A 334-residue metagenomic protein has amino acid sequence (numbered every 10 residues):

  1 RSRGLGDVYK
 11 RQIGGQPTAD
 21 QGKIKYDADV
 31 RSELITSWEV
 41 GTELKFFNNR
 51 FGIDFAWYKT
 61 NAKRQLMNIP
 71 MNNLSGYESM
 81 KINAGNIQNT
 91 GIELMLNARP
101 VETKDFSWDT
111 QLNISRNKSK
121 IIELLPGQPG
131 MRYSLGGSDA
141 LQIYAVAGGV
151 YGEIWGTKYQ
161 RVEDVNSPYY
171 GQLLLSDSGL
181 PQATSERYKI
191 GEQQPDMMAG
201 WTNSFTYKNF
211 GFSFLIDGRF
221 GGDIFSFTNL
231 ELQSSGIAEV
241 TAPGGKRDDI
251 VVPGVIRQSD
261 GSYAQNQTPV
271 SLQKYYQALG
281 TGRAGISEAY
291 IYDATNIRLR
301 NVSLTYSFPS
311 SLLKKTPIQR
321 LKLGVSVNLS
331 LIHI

Functional and structural regions predicted by a protein language model:
R1-Y9, I332-H333: Single conserved hydrophobic/aromatic residue that forms the stacking wall/gate of nucleotide- or nucleobase-binding
K10-G52, M80-T103, V150, E192-M198: Outer-membrane beta-barrel signature, preferentially recognizing the C-terminal barrel domain of Gram-negative
G14-K23, I69-S79, S176-T184, K274-E288: Flexible, solvent-exposed coil segments and beta strand-coil junctions, predominantly the extracellular/periplasmic
V40-L44, F55, L94-A98, W201-Y207 (+3 more regions): Residues on the lipid-exposed face of transmembrane beta-strands in outer-membrane beta-barrel proteins
F47-R50, V101-W108, I121-G127, S310-L323: Short loop/turn motifs that connect adjacent beta-strands in outer-membrane beta-barrel proteins
W57-K63, A98-P100, I114-K120, Y207-N209 (+4 more regions): Transmembrane beta-strands of outer-membrane beta-barrel pores
I82, R99-Q193, Q233-S234, R247-Q265: Conserved small-residue
R219-K322: Extracytoplasmic gating/loop element in the C-terminal half of outer-membrane beta-barrel translocons and assembly
